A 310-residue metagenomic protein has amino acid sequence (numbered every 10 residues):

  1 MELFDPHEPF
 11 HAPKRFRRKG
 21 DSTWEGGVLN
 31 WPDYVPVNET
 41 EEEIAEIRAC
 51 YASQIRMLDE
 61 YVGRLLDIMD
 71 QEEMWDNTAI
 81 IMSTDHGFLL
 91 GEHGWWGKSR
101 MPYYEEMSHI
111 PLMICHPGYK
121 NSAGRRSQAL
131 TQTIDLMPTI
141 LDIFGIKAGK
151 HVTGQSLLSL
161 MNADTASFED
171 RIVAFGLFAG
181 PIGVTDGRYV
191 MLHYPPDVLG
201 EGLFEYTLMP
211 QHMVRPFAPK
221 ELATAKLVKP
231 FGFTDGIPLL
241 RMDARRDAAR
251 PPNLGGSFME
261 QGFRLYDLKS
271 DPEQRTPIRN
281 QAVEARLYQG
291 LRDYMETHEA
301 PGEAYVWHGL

Functional and structural regions predicted by a protein language model:
M1-D5, A79-T84, G91, M113-I114 (+2 more regions): Short beta-strand segments
E2-I47, L89: Active-site His/acidic residue clusters
P6-P13, F88-E92, G97-K98, N121-S122 (+5 more regions): Short catalytic/ligand-binding loop motif for oxyanion handling, primarily in non-cytosolic enzymes, centered on
H11-S22, I68-Q132, T153: Histidine-centered active-site microenvironments of extracellular/periplasmic hydrolases and transferases
T23, N30-T78, I143, Y294: A long, amphipathic alpha-helix that forms part of the scaffold/cap immediately adjacent to metal-dependent active
T40-I55, S99-R100, K120-T131, I143-A148 (+3 more regions): Active-site rim elements
D76-T78, A123-D186, R286-Q289, H308: Polar, surface-exposed loop/tail segments that function as active-site lids or cofactor/substrate-recognition elements
Y104-E105, L177-R279: C-terminal, low-complexity/hydrophilic appendages and adjacent surface loops of extracellular/periplasmic anionic
